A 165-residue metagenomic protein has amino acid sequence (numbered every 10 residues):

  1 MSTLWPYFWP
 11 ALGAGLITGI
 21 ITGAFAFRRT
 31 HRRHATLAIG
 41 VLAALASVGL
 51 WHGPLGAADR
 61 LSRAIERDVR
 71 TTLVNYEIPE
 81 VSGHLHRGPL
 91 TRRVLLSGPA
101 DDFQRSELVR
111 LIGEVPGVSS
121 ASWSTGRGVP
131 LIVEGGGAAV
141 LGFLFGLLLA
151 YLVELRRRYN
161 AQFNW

Functional and structural regions predicted by a protein language model:
M1-R93, D102-W165: N-terminal targeting leaders
L96-G98: Conserved glycine-centered beta-strand/turn positions repeated across beta-sheet architectures
